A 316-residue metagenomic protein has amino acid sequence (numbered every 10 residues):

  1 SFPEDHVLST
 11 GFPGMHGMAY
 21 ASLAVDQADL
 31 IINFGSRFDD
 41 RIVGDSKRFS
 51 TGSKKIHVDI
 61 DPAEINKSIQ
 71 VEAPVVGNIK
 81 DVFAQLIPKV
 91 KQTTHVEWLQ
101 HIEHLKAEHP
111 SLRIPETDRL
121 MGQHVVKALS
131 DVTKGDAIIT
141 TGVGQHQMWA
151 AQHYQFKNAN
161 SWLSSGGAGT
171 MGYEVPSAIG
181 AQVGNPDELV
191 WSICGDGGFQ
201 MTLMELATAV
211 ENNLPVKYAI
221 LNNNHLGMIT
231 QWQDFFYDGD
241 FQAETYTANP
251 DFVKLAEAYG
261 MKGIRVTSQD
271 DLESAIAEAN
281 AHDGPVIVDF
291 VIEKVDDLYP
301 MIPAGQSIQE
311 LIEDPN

Functional and structural regions predicted by a protein language model:
S1-H101: Glycine-rich, acidic loop regions that bind phosphate or pyrophosphate groups
P3-H6, E103-A181, D187: Active-site diphosphate/adenylate-binding microenvironment
P13-M15, S22-Q27, N66-V76, K80-L86 (+1 more regions): Thiamine diphosphate
Q27-A28, G52, E108, G135-D136 (+2 more regions): Structured helix-beta-strand junction loops
D29-I32, I138-T140, W191: Conserved beta-strand elements of the Class I
F34-G35, V143, C194, V291: Glycine-rich, N-terminal phosphate-binding loop of Rossmann-like dinucleotide-binding domains
S50-T51, K91, K134, N185 (+1 more regions): Short conserved AdoMet
E97-H101, G142-V143, D289: Short coil/turn segments at secondary-structure boundaries
